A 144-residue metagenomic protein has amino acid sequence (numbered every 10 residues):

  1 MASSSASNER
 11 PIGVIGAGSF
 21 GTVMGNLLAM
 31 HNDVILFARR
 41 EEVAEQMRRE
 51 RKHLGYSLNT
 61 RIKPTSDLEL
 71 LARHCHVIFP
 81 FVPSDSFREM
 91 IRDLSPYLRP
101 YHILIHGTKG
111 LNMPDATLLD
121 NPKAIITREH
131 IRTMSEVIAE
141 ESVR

Functional and structural regions predicted by a protein language model:
A2-S66, D93, Y97-L98, P114 (+2 more regions): NAD(P)+-binding Rossmann beta1-loop-alpha1 motif at the extreme N-terminus of oxidoreductases
D33, C75-H76: Residue-level detector of structured alpha->beta connecting loops
D67-L68, F87: Glycine-rich oxoanion-binding loops at beta->alpha junctions
L71-A72: Amphipathic alpha-helical segments at domain termini/boundaries
V77-R144: Rossmann-like NAD(P)(H) cofactor-binding subdomain of soluble oxidoreductases
